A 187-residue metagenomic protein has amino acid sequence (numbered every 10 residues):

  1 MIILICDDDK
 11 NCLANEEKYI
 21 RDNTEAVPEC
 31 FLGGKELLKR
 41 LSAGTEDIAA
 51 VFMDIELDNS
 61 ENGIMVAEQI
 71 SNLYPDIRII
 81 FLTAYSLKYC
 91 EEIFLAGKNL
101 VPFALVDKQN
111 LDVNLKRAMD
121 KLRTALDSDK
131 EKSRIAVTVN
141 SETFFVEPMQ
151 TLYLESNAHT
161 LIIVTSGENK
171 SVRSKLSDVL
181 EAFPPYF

Functional and structural regions predicted by a protein language model:
M1-I20, V51: Conserved acidic segment of CheY-like receiver
I5, C30, F81-L82: Conserved SAM-binding loop
K10-N11, E17, C30-K39, N62-G63: Helix N-cap/capping motif at the beta->alpha junctions
C12, L37, K88, T160 (+1 more regions): Flexible, glycine-rich phosphate/dinucleotide-binding loops and adjacent beta-alpha linkers at cofactor/substrate
E16, I20-R21, I70, F183: Hydrophobic alpha-helical packing residues
E17, E92-A96, V179: Short, aromatic/basic amphipathic alpha-helical patches
D22, A26, E36-S128: CheY-like receiver
K116-F187: Conserved binding/recognition cores within well-folded domains
